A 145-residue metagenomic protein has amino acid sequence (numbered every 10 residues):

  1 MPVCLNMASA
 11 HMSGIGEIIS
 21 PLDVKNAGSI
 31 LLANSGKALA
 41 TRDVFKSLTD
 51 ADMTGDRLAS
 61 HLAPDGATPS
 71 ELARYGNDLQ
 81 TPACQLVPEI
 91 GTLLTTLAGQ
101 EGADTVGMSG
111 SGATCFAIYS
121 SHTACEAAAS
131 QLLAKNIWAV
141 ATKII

Functional and structural regions predicted by a protein language model:
M1: Glycine/small-residue-rich loop that forms an oxyanion/phosphate-binding "nest" at active or ligand-binding sites
C4-T105, S120-L133, V140-I145: Conserved, helical-rich catalytic subdomain that frames metal- and/or nucleotide-binding sites in enzyme alpha/beta
S109: Short, charged interaction patches at domain edges and termini
G112-C115: Conserved glycine-rich beta-strand-loop-beta hairpin in the small C-terminal domain of fold type I
